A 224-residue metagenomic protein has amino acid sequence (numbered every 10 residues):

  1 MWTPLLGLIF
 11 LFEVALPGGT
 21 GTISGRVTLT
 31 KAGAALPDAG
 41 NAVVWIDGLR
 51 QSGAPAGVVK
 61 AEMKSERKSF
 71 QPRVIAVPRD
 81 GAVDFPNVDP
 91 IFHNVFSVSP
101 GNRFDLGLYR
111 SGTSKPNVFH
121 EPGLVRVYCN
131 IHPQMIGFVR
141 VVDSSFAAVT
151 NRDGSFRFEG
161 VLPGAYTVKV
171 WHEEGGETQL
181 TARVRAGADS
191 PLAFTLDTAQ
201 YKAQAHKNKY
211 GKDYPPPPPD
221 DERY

Functional and structural regions predicted by a protein language model:
W2-V14: Bacterial N-terminal signal peptides
A15-Y224: Extracytoplasmic copper-binding redox domains, predominantly the cupredoxin/blue-copper superfamily
